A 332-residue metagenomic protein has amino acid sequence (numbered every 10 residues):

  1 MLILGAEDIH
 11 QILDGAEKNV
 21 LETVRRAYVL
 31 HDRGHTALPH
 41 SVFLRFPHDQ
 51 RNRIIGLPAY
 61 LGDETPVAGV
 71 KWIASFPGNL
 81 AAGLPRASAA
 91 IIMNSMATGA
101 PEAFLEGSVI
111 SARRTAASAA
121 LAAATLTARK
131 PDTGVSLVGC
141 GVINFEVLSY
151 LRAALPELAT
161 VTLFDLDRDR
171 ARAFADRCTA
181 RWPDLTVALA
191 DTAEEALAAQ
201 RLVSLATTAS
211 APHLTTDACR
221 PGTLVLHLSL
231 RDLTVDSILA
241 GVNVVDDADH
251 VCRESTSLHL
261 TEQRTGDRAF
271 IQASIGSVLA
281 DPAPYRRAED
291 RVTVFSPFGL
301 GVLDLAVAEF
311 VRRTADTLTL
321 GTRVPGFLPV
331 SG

Functional and structural regions predicted by a protein language model:
M1-A112, A120, T127, P131 (+4 more regions): N-terminal ligand-binding/catalytic initiation module
D8-H10, S237-S331: Adenosine-phosphate binding glycine-rich loop
T127-G134, E157-L158, R220-P221: Short helix-loop-beta connector
G134-S136, T293: Conserved beta-strand elements of the Class I
C140-G141: Glycine-rich Rossmann-fold phosphate-binding loop(s) that bind the pyrophosphate of adenine dinucleotide cofactors
N144-F145: N-terminal Rossmann-fold NAD(P) dinucleotide-binding loop
A154-R181: NAD(P)-binding Rossmann-fold cofactor-contacting core
D184-R264: Rossmann-like adenosine-cofactor binding region
